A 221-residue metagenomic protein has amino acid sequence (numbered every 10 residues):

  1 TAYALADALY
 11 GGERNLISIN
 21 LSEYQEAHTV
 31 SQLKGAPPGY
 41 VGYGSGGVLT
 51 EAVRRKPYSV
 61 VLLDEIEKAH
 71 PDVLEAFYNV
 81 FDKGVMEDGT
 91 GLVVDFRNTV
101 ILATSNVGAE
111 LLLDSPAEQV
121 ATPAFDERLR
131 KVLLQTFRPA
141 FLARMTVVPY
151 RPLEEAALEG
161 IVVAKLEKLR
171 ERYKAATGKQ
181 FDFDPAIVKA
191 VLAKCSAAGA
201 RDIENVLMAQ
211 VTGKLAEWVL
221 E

Functional and structural regions predicted by a protein language model:
T1-E221: AAA+ P-loop NTPase nucleotide-binding core of proteostasis motors
